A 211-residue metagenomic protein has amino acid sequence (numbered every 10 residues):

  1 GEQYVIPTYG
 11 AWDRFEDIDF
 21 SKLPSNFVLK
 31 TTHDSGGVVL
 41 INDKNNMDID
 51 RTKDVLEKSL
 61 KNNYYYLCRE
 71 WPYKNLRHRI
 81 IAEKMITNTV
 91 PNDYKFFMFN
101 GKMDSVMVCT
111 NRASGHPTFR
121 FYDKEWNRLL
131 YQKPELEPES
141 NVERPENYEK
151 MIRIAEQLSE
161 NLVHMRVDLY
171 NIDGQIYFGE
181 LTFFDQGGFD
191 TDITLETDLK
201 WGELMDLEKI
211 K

Functional and structural regions predicted by a protein language model:
G1-N45, R51, E57-R69: A conserved helix-loop-beta module that forms one wall/lid of the active-site cleft in ATP-utilizing catalytic domains
W12, H33, K84-I86, M98-N100 (+1 more regions): Short, flexible loop/turn elements at secondary-structure junctions
L40, G115-F121, G188-D192: A short, polar/proline- and glycine-enriched secondary-structure boundary/capping micro-motif
D43-K44, M98-K102, I172-G174: Short acidic-glycine loop/turn motifs at beta-strand connectors
D50-E135: Phosphate-binding site of ATP-dependent enzymes
N75-R79, R120-I176: A long amphipathic alpha-helix within ATP-dependent nucleotide-binding catalytic cores
R153, N171-K211: C-terminal active-site "lid" helix and adjoining low-complexity regulatory extension at the edge of ATP-using catalytic
